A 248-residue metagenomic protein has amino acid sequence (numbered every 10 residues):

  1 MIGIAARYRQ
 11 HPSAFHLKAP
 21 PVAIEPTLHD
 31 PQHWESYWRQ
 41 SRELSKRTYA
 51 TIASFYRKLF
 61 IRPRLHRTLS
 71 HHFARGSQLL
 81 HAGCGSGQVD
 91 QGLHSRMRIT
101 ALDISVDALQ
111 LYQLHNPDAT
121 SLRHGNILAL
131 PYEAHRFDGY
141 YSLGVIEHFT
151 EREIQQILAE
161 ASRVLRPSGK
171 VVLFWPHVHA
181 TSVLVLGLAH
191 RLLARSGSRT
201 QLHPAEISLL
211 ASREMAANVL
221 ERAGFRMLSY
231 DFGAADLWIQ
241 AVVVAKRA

Functional and structural regions predicted by a protein language model:
M1-A129, V172-A248: Class I (Rossmann-like) S-adenosyl-L-methionine-dependent methyltransferase catalytic domain, capturing the SAM-binding
Y141: A conserved beta-strand element that flanks and buttresses the S-adenosyl-L-methionine
G144-V145: Short catalytic micro-motifs in class I SAM-dependent methyltransferases
Q155-P167: A short glycine-rich, Lys/Arg-flanked "PGG" loop and its adjoining helix->strand segment in the class I
